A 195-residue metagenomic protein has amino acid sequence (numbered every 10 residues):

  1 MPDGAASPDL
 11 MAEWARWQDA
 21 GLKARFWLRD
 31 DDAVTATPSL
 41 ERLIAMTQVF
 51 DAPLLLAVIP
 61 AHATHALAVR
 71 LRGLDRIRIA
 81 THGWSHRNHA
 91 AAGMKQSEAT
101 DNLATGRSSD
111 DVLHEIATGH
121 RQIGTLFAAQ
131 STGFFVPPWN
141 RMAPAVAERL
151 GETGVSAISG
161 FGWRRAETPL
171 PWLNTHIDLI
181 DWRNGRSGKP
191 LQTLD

Functional and structural regions predicted by a protein language model:
P2-R78, T132: Active-site beta->alpha N-cap acidic-glycine motif
P2-S39, T153-D195: C-terminal active-site subregion of NodB/CE4 polysaccharide deacetylases
P53, A57-A145, I177: Metal-dependent polysaccharide deacetylase catalytic core of the NodB/CE4 family, i.e., the active-site-bearing domain
V69-L74, L150, R165-L170: Short loop/helix-cap segments at secondary-structure boundaries that form the rim of catalytic
M142-S156: Short, electropositive alpha-helical surface patch
